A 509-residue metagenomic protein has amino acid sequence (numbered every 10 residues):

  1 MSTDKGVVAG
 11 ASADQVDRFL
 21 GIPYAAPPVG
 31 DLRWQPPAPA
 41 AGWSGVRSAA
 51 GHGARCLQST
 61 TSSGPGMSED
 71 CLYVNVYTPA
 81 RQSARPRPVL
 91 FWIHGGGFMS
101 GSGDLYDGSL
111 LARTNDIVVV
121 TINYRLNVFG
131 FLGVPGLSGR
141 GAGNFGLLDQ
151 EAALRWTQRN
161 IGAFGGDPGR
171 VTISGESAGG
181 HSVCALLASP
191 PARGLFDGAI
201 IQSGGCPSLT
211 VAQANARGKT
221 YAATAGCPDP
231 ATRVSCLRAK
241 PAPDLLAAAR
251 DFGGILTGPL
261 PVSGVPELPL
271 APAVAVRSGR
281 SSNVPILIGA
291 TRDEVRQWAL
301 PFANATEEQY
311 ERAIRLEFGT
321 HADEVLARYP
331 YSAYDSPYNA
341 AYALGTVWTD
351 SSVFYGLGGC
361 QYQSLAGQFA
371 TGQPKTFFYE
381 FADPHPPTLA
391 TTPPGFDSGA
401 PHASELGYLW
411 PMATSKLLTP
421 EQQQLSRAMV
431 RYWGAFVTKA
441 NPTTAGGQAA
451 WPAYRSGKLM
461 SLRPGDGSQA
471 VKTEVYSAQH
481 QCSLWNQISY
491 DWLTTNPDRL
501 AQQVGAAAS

Functional and structural regions predicted by a protein language model:
M1-N144, S415-M429, A440-T444: Non-catalytic accessory segments of hydrolases
T60, R159, R193, Q202-L316 (+1 more regions): Substrate-access "cap/lid" subdomains that shape and gate the entrance to catalytic or ligand-binding pockets
C71, G141-G162, Q213-T220: Alpha/beta-hydrolase active-site loop
G95, F145-D149, S177-G180: Active-site loop->helix "elbow" adjoining a glycine-rich segment at hydrolase catalytic centers
F164-E176: Alpha/beta-hydrolase fold nucleophile elbow
G175-A178, P190, S203: Catalytic nucleophile serine of serine hydrolases, specifically the conserved "nucleophile elbow" pentapeptide
G180-A192: Short glycine-enriched nucleophile-adjacent loop and the immediately C-terminal alpha-helix near the catalytic center
G359-S509: Mobile gating loops/cap/lid regions near enzyme active sites that modulate substrate access
